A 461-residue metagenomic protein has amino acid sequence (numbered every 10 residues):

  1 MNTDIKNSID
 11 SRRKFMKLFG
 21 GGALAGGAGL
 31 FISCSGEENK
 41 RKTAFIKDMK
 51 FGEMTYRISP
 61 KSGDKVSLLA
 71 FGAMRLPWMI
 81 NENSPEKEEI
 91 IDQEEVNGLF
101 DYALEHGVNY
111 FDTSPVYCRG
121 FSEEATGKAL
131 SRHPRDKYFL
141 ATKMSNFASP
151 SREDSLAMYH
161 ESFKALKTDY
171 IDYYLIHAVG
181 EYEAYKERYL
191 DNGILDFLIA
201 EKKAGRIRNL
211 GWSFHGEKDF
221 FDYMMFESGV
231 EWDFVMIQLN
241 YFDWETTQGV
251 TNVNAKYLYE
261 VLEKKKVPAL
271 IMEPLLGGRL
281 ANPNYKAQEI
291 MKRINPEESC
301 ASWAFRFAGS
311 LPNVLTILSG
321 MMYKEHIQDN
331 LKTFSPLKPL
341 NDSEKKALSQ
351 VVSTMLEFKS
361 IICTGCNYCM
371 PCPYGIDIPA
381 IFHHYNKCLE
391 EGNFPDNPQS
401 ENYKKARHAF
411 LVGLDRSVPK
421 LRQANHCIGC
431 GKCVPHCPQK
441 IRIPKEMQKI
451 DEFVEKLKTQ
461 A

Functional and structural regions predicted by a protein language model:
M1-S11: N-terminal secretory signal peptides
S11-F31: N-terminal export leaders
R13, E53, V179-H383, K387-A406 (+2 more regions): Beta/alpha (TIM)-barrel catalytic core signal, keyed to glycine-rich beta->alpha loops juxtaposed to Asp/Glu that bind
F31-A70, N83: C-terminal segment of N-terminal export signals and the immediately downstream linker at the start of the mature
S59, F71, F111, T126 (+7 more regions): Conserved, mostly hydrophobic/aromatic
E89-A103, S151-A165, E217-M225, A301-F305: Short, acidic/polar
L166-A184: Active-site groove signature of glycoside hydrolases
K346-M370, K404-G429, Q448, E452-A461: Ferredoxin-like iron-sulfur electron-transfer modules
